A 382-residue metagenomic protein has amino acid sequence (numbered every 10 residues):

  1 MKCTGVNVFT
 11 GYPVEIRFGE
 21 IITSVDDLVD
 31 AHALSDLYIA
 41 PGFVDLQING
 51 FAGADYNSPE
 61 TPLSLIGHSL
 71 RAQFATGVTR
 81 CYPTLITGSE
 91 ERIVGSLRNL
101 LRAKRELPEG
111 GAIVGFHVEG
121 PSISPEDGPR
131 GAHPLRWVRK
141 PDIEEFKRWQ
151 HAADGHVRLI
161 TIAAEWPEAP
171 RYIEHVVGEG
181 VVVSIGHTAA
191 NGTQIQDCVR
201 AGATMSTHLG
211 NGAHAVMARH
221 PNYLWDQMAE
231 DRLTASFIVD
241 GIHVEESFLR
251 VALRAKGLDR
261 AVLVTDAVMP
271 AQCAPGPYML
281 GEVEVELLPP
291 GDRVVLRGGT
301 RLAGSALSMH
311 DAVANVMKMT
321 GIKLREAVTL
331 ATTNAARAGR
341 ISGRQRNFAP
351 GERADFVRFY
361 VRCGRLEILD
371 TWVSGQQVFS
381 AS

Functional and structural regions predicted by a protein language model:
M1-D30, Q377: N-terminal metal-binding scaffold of metallo-dependent hydrolase/deaminase domains
M1-T4, D26-G67, R71: Replace "His-x-His-based motif
D36, Q73, V118, V176 (+5 more regions): Conserved, mostly hydrophobic/aromatic
N49-D55, G67-S96, G111-S124, A153-E165 (+3 more regions): Divalent metal-dependent hydrolysis catalytic cores, especially in the metallo-beta-lactamase
S64, S96-N99, I143, R219-L224: Charged helix-capping and loop-helix junction motifs
S124-H151: Conserved phosphate-binding/catalytic loop of the ribokinase/pfkB sugar-kinase fold
K147, H151-P275: Active-site core of metal-dependent hydrolases
N222-F237, G241, L253-T265, A271-F359: His/Asp/Glu-enriched, well-ordered alpha-helical/loop segment that forms or immediately abuts the divalent-metal
